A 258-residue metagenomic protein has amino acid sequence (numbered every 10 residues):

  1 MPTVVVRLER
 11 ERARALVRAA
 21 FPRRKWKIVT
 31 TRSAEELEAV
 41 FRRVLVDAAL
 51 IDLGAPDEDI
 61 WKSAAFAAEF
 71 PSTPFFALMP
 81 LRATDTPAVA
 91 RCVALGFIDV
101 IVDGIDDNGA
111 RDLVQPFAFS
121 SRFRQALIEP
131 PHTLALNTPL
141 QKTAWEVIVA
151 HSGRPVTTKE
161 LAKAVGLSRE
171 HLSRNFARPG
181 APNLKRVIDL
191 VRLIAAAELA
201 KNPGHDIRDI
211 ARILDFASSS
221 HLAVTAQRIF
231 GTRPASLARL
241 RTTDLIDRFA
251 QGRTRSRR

Functional and structural regions predicted by a protein language model:
M1-F21, T30, A49: Conserved acidic segment of CheY-like receiver
S72-T84: A short, hydrophobic beta-strand element within the central beta-sheet of small alpha/beta folds
R82-D99: Alpha4 helix (beta4-alpha4-beta5 surface) of REC/receiver domains from two-component response regulators
A88, D106-F123: Receiver (REC) domain switch/output surface
F117-E146, R178-L184: Short, Lys/Arg-enriched, Trp-marked, Pro/Gly-tolerant hinge/linker segments that flank
T143-T157, F176, G180, A197-D206 (+3 more regions): Basic, amphipathic alpha-helical hairpins
K159-V187, A211-R233: Basic/polar phosphate-binding segments, predominantly the helix-turn-helix DNA-binding elements of transcriptional
V224-R258: …primarily DNA-binding HTH/wHTH and HhH modules…
